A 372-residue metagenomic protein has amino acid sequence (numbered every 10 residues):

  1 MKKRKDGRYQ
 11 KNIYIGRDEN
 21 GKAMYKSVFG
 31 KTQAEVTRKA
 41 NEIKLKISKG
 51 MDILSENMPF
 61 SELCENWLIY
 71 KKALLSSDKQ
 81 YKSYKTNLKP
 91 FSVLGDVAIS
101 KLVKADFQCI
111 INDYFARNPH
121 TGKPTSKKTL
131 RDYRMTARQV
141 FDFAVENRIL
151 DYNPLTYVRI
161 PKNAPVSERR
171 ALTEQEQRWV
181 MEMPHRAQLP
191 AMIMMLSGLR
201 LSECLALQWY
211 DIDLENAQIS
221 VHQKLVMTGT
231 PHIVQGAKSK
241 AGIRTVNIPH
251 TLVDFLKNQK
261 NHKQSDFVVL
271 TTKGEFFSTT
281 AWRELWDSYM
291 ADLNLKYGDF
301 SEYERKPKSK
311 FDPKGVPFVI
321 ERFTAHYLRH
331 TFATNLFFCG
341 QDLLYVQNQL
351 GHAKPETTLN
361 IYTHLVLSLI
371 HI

Functional and structural regions predicted by a protein language model:
M1-E56, S239: Short, surface-exposed polybasic/aromatic micro-patch for ligand or macromolecular engagement
E42-K49, E65-K123, V140-F143: Basic/aromatic-enriched alpha-helical hairpins
K101-K104, D142-A164, H222, S301-K308 (+1 more regions): Short, charged hinge/linker segments at domain and secondary-structure junctions
P124-K127, R131-Y133, E146, L150-Y152 (+5 more regions): Basic, Lys/Arg- and aromatic-enriched nucleic-acid-binding interface segment
T156, N216-V221, T324, N335 (+1 more regions): Short functional hotspots where side chains directly engage DNA or cofactors
W179-E182, S197, V246, H262-V268 (+2 more regions): Short, basic (Lys/Arg/His-rich) helix/loop patches that form interaction surfaces in the mid-to-C-terminal regions
L207-N258: Conserved tyrosine-mediated DNA breakage-rejoining catalytic core shared by Y-recombinases
I370-I372: Conserved small/polar residues in nucleotide/adenosyl-binding loops
